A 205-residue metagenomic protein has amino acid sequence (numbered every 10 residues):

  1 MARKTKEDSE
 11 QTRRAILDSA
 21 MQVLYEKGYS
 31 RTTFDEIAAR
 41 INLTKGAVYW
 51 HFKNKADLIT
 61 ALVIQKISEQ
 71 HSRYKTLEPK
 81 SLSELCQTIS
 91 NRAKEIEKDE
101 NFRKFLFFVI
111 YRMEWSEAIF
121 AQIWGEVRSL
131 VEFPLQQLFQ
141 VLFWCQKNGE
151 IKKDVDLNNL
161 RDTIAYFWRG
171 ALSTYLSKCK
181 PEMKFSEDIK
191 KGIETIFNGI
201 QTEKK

Functional and structural regions predicted by a protein language model:
M1-K27, R31-L43, A56-D57: Basic, helix-initiating cap at the start of DNA-binding domains
Y25, D35, Y49-K53, A61 (+1 more regions): Base-recognition residues in the alpha-helical recognition helix of bacterial helix-turn-helix
G46: Key DNA-contact positions within bacterial/archaeal DNA-binding proteins
K55, L62, K66, Q70 (+5 more regions): Hydrophobic/aromatic residues within well-ordered alpha-helical segments
A61, K75-K104, L157-I164, S186-E187 (+1 more regions): Hydrophobic alpha-helical connector segments
H71, K75-T76, S83, A118-N148 (+2 more regions): Amphipathic alpha-helical packing segments from all-alpha helical-bundle domains
E95-K98, W115, F139-Q140, W144 (+2 more regions): Amphipathic C-terminal alpha-helical segment
E97-R128, S173: Amphipathic alpha-helical segments used for helix-helix packing
